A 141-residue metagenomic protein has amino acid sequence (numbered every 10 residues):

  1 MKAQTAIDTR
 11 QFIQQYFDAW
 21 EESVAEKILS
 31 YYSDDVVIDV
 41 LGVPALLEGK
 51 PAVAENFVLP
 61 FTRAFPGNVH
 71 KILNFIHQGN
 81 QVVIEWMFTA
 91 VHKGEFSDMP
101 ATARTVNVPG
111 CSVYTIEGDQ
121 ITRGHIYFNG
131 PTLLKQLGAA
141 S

Functional and structural regions predicted by a protein language model:
M1-S141: C-terminal and inter-domain tail/linker signature
